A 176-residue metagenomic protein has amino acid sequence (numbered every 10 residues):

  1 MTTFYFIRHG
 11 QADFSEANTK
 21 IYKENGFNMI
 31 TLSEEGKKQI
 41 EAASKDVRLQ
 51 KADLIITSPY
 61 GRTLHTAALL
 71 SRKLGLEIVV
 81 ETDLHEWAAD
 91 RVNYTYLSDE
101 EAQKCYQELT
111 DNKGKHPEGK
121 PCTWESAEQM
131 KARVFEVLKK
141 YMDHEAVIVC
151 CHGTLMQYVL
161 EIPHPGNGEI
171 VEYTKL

Functional and structural regions predicted by a protein language model:
T2-T3, I7-V80, G168: Active-site-proximal alpha-helix that buttresses catalytic centers in soluble enzyme cores
R8, T82-L84, T174-L176: Residues at the C-termini of beta-strands that transition into short coil/loop
D13, T63-L64, E86-A88, L155-Q157: Short, active-site-adjacent cap segments at secondary-structure transitions
E16-A17, G26, I30-T31, K73-R133: Phosphate-handling substructures
E16-A17, T66-A67, D90, Y158-E161: Short glycine-/acidic-enriched loop or helix-start segments at secondary-structure transitions that form or flank
Q39, A43, T63-T66, S126 (+2 more regions): Alpha-helical packing segments of well-folded alpha/beta enzyme cores
T57-G61, D83, C150-T154: Short, well-ordered beta-to-alpha junction loops that form the rim of enzyme active sites and present histidine/acidic
A132-L176: Active-site-adjacent alpha-helix immediately C-terminal to a catalytic or transition-state-stabilizing loop
